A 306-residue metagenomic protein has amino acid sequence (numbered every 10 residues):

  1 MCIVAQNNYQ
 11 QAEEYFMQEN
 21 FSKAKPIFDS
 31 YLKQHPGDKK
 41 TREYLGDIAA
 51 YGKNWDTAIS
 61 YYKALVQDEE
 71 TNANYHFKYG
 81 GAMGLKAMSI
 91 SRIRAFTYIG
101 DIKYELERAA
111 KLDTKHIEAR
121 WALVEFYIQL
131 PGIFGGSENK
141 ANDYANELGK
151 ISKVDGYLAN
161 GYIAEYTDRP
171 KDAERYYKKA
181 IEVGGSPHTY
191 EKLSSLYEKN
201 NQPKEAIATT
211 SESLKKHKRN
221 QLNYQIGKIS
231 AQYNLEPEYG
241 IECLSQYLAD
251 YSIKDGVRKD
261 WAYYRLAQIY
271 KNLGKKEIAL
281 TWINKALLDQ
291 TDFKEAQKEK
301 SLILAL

Functional and structural regions predicted by a protein language model:
E13, E125, E191, S195-K199 (+2 more regions): Alpha-helical adaptor scaffolds
Y15, A49, M83, I90 (+7 more regions): Residue at a conserved register position within TPR or TPR-like alpha-solenoid repeats
Y15, K53-Q67, T71-K115, W121-E147 (+1 more regions): Short coil/linker segments at helix-helix boundaries
P36, E70, T114, I151-K153 (+4 more regions): Short coil turns that delineate tetratricopeptide repeat
K40, Y44-L45, K78-G81, A122 (+5 more regions): Canonical tetratricopeptide repeat
T41, Y75, A119, G156-L158 (+5 more regions): TPR alpha-solenoid repeat register
